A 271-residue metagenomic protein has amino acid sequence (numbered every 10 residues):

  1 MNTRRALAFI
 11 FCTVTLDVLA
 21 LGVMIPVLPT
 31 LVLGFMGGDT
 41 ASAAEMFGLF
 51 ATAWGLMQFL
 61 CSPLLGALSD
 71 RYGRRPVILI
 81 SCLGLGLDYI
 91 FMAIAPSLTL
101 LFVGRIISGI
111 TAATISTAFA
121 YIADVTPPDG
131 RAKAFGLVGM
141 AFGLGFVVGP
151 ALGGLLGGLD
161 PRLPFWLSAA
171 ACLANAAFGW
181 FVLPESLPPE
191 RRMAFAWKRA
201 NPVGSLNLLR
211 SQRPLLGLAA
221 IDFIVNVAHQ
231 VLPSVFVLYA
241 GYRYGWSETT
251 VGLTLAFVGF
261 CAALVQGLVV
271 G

Functional and structural regions predicted by a protein language model:
T3-T30, G34, Q212-L232: Pair of pore-lining "gating" transmembrane helices in MFS-fold secondary transporters
T15, D88, T99-A113: Hydrophobic core of transmembrane alpha-helices in multi-pass small-molecule transporters, especially MFS/SLC-type
V27-A44, S234-T250: Short amphipathic helix-loop junctions that connect adjacent transmembrane helices in Major Facilitator Superfamily/SLC
L49-L65, A256-G267: Central cavity-lining transmembrane alpha-helices of secondary-active solute carriers, predominantly the Major
F59-L98: Conserved MFS/SLC helix-loop-helix module at the cytosolic interface between two early adjacent transmembrane helices
G104-G143: Cytoplasmic helix-loop-helix junction between adjacent transmembrane helices in 12-TM secondary transporters
A141-F181: Helix-loop-helix hairpin linking two adjacent transmembrane segments in secondary transporters
P184-I221: Juxtamembrane intracellular "pre-TM" segments in multi-pass secondary transporters
